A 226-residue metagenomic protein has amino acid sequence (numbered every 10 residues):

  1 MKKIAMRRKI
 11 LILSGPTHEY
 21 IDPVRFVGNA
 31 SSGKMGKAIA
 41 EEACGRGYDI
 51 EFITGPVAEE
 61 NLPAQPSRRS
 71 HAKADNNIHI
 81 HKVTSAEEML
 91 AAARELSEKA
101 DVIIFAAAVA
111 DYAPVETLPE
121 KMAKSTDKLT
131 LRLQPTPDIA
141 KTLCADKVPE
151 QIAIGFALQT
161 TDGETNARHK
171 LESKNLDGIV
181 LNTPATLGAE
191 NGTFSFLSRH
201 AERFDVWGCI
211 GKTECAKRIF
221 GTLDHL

Functional and structural regions predicted by a protein language model:
M1-L158, D162-L226: A cross-family phosphate/adenosyl-ligand binding-site feature
